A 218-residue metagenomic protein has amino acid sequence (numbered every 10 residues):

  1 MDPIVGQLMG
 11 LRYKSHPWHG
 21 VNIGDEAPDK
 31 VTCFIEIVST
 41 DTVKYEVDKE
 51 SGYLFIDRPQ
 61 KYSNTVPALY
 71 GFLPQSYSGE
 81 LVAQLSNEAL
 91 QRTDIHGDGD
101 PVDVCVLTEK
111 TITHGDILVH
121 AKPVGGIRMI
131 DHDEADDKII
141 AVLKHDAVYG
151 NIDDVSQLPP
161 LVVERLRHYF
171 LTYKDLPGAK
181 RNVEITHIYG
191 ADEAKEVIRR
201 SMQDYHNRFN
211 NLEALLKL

Functional and structural regions predicted by a protein language model:
M1-L218: Hydrophobic N-terminal alpha-helices or hydrophobic patches in metabolic proteins across all domains of life
